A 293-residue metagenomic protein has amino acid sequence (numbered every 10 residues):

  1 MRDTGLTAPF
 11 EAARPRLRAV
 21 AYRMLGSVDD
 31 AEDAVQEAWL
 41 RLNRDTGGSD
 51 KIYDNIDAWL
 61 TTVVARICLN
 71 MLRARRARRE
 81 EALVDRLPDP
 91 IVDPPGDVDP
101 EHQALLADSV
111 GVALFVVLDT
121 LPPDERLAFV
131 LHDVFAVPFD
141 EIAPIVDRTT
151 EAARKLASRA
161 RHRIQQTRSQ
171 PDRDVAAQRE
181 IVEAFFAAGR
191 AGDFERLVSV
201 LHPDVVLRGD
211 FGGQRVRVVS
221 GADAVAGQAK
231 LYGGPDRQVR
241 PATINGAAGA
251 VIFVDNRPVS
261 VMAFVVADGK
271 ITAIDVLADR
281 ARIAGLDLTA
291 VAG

Functional and structural regions predicted by a protein language model:
M1-V182, A187, D193: Active-site-adjacent scaffolding segments
G192-V206: Short, well-ordered alpha-helical segments enriched in acidic and aromatic residues
H202-V239: A solvent-exposed, acidic/Ser-Thr-rich amphipathic alpha-helical stretch
G249-D255: Short beta-strand segments that buttress and anchor functional surface loops
D255, L277-A278: A generic structural motif
R257-V261: Short, surface-exposed coil-to-beta transition loops
G269: Duplex nucleic acid-engaging cores and interfaces of nucleic-acid transaction enzymes
A278-G293: Low-complexity, intrinsically disordered terminal/linker segments enriched in charged and Gly/Pro repeats
